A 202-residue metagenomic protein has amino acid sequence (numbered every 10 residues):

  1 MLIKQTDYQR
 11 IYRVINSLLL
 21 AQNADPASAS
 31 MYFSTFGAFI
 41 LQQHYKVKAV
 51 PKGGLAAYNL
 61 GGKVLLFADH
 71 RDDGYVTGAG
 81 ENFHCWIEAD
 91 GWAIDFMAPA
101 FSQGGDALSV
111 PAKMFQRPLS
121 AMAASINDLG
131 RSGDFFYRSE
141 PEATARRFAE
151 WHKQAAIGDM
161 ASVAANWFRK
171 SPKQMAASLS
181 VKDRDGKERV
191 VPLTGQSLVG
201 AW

Functional and structural regions predicted by a protein language model:
M1-W202: A structural boundary/capping signal
